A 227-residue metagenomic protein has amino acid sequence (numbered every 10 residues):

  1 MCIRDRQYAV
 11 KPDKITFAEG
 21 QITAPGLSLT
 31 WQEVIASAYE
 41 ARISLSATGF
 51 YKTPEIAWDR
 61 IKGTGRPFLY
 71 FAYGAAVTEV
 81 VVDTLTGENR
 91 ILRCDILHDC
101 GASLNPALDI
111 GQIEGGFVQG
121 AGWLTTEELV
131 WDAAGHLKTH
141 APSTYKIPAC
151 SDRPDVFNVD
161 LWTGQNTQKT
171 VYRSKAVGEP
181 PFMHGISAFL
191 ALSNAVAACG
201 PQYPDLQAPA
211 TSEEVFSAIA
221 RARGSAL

Functional and structural regions predicted by a protein language model:
R4-L227: Cofactor-binding beta-sheet edge motifs in enzyme active sites
